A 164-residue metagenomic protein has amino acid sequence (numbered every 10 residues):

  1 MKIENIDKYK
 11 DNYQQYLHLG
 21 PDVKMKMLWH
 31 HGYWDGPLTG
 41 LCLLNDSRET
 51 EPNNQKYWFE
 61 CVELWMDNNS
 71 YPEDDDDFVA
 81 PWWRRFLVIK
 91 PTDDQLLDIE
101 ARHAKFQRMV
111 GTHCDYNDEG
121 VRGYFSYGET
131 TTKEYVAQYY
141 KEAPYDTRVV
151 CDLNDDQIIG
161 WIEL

Functional and structural regions predicted by a protein language model:
M1-Q14: Charged, compositionally biased non-catalytic regions
I3, V23-K24, R48, P72-E73 (+2 more regions): Alpha-helical interaction segments
Q15-L64: Amphipathic, interaction-prone secondary-structure segments
E73-L164: Low-complexity intrinsically disordered segments
